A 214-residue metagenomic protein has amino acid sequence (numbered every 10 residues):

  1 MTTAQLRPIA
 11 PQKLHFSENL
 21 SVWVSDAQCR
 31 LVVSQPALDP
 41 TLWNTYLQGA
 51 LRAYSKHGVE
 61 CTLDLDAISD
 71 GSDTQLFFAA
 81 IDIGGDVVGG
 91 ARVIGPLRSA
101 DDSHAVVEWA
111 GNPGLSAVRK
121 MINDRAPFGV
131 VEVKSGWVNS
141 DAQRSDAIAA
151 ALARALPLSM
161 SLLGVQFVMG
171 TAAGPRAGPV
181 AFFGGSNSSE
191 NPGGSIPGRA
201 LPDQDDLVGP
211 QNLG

Functional and structural regions predicted by a protein language model:
M1-C61, S69, G136-S140, S161-G214: Terminal substrate-recognition subdomain of acyl/acetyltransferases
D64-S69, F77, R119-N123: Catalytic micro-motifs at enzyme active sites that drive phosphoryl/nucleotidyl and oxygen chemistry
I68-A79, D86, R98-D102: A short helix-loop-beta-strand connector motif used in the catalytic cores of GNAT acetyltransferases and, in some
T74-F78, G129, A200-V208: Short beta-strand micro-motifs in enzyme catalytic cores
G85-G89, F182: Glycine-rich acetyl-CoA-binding "A-motif" of GNAT/NAT acetyltransferases
R92-N139: Conserved acyl-donor/pantetheine-binding loop and adjacent beta-alpha core of acyl/acetyltransferases and related
L115, V133, P157-M160, V168: Aromatic (often tryptophan-rich) hydrophobic motifs at membrane interfaces
R144-M160: Conserved acetyl-CoA-binding loop-helix of GNAT-fold acetyltransferases
